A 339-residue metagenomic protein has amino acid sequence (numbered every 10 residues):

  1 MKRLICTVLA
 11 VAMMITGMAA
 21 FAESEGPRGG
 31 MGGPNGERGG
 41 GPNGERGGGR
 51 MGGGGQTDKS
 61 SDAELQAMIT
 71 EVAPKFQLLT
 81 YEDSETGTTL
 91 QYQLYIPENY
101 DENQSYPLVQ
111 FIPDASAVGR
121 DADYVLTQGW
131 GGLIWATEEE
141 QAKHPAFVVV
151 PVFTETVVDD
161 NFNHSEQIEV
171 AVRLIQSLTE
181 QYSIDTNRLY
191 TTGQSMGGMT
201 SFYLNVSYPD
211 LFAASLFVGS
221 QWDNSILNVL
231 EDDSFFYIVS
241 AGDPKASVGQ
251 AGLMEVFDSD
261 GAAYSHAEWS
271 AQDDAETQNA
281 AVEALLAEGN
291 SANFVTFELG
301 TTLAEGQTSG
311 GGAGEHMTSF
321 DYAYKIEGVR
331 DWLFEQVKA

Functional and structural regions predicted by a protein language model:
R3-A22: Sec-dependent N-terminal signal peptides of Gram-positive bacterial secreted proteins and lipoproteins
E23-L108, M199, S265-Q272, A339: A domain-start/cap signature at the N-terminus of enzymes
G52-G53, I238, G242-K245, A263-A339: C-terminal catalytic histidine-bearing segment of alpha/beta-hydrolase fold enzymes
N99-Y100, Q104, V158-S195: Gly/Ser-rich "nucleophile elbow"/oxyanion-hole loop immediately N-terminal to the catalytic nucleophile in hydrolases
L108, I112-V172: Active-site machinery of serine-nucleophile hydrolases
I112-G119, T179-Y182, Q194, S201-V206 (+4 more regions): Cell-envelope and extracellular/periplasmic
E180-Q181, N187-E231: Primarily recognizes the serine-hydrolase "nucleophile elbow" in alpha/beta-hydrolase and SGNH/GDSL folds
D232-A241, M254: Catalytic His-Asp charge-relay segment
